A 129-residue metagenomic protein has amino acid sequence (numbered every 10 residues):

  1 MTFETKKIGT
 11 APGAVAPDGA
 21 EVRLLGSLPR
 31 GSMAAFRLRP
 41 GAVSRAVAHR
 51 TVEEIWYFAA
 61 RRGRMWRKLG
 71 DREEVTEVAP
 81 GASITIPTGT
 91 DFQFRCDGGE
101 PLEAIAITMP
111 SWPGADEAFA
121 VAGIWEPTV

Functional and structural regions predicted by a protein language model:
M1-A35, R45-A46, D116-V129: A short, N-terminal "cap"/entry segment at the start of jelly-roll beta-barrel domains of the cupin/DSBH fold
E21-S32, G41-Y57, D71-R72, P80: A short beta-loop-beta micro-motif enriched in histidine and acidic residues
R37-R39, R50-M65, I107: Short, conserved beta-strand element in jelly-roll/cupin
S44-V47, M65-W66, I86, F92-G99: Short beta-strand His + acidic residue motifs that chelate non-heme Fe in jelly-roll/DSBH and cupin folds
I55, E100-E117: A short hydrophobic beta-strand segment most commonly corresponding to one strand of the jelly-roll/cupin
G70-T88: Short acidic-glycine-tyrosine-enriched beta hairpin
E77, R95-C96, G114: Acidic/histidine-enriched, beta-strand-rich ligand/metal-binding domains
